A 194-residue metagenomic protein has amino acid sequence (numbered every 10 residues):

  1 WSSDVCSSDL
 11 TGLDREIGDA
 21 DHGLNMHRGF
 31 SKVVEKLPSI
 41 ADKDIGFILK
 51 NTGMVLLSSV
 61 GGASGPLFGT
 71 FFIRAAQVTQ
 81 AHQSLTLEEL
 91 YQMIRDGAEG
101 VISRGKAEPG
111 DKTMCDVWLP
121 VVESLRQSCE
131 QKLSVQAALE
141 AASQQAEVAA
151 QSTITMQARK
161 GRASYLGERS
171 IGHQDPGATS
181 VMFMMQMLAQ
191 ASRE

Functional and structural regions predicted by a protein language model:
W1-S7: Short, small-residue-biased leader/transition segments that mark boundaries at the very start of proteins
T11-I40, V117-V148: Active-site-proximal helix-loop elements at catalytic-domain edges
L13-G18, S39-K43, G53-A63, S103-E108 (+1 more regions): A short glycine/serine-rich beta->alpha loop
E16-M26, S59-F72, R169-L188: Conserved phosphate/anionic-ligand binding catalytic regions in large, soluble enzymes, centered on
L37-I48, Q77-M93, P109, E130-L133 (+1 more regions): Phosphate-handling active-site elements
K43-H82: Hydrophobic/aromatic-rich structural module bridging two neighboring secondary-structure elements via a short loop
H82-C129: A structural-propensity feature for long, helix-poor, extended segments
G110-D116, C129-L188: C-terminal binding/interaction regions
